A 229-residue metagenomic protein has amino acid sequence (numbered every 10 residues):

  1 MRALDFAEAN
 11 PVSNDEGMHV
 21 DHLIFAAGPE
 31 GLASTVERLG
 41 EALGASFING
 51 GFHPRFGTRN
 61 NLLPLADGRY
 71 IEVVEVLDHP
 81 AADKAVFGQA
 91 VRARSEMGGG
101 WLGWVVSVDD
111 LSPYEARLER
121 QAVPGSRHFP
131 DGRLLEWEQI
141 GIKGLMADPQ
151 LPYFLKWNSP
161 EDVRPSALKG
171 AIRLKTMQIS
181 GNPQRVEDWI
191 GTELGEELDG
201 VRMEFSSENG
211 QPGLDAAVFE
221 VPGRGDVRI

Functional and structural regions predicted by a protein language model:
D5-V12: N-terminal polybasic/positive-inside topogenic patches
S13-S46, T58, L65-I229: Glyoxalase I/VOC metalloenzyme domain signal
S46-H53: Conserved catalytic-core motifs of GNAT/GCN5-like acyltransferases
